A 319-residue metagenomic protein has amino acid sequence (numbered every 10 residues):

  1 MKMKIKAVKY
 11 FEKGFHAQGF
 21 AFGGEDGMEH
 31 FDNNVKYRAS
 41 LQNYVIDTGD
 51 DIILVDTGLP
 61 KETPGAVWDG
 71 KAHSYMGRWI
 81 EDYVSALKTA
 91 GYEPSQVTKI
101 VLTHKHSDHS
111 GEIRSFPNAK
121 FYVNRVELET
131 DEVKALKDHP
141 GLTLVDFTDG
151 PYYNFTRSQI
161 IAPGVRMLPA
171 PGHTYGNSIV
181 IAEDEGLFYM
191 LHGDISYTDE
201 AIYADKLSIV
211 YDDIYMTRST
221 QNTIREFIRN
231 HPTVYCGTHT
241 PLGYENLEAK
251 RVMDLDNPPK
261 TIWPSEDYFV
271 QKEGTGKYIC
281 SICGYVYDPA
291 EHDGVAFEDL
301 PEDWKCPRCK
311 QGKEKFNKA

Functional and structural regions predicted by a protein language model:
M1-K71, T223, N230, L247-F269: Zn-dependent metallo-beta-lactamase
Y10-F11, T57-P60, K105, G172-T174 (+2 more regions): Active-site metal-binding loops of divalent metal-dependent hydrolases
Y75-Y92, Q96, S115, K120-P169 (+1 more regions): Metallo-beta-lactamase
V97-D108: Metallo-beta-lactamase
S158-I160, G164-P169, Y175-E248: Metallo-beta-lactamase
C280-C283, C306-C309: Short cysteine-rich clusters marking metal-coordination/redox-active sites
V286, A290, D303, Q311-K315: Cys/His-rich metal-chelating microdomains
H292-W304: Short linker/helix segments within small regulatory modules
